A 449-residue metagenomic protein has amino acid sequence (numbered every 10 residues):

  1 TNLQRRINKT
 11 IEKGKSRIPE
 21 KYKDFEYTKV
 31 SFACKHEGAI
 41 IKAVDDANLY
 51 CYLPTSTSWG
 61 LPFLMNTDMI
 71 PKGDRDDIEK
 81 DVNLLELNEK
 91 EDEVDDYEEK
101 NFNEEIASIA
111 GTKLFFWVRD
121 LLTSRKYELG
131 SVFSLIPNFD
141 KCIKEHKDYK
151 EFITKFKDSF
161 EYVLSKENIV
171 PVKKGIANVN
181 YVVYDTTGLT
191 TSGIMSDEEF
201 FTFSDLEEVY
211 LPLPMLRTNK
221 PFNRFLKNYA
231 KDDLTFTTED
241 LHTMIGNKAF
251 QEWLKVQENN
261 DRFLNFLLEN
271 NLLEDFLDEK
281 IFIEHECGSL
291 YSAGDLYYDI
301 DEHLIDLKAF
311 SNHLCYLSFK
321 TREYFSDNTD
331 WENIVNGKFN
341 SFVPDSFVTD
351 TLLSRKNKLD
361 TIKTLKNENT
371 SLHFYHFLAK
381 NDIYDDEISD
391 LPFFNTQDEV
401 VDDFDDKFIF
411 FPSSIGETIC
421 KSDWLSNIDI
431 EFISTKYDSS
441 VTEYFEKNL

Functional and structural regions predicted by a protein language model:
T1-L449: GHKL/Bergerat-fold ATPase module
